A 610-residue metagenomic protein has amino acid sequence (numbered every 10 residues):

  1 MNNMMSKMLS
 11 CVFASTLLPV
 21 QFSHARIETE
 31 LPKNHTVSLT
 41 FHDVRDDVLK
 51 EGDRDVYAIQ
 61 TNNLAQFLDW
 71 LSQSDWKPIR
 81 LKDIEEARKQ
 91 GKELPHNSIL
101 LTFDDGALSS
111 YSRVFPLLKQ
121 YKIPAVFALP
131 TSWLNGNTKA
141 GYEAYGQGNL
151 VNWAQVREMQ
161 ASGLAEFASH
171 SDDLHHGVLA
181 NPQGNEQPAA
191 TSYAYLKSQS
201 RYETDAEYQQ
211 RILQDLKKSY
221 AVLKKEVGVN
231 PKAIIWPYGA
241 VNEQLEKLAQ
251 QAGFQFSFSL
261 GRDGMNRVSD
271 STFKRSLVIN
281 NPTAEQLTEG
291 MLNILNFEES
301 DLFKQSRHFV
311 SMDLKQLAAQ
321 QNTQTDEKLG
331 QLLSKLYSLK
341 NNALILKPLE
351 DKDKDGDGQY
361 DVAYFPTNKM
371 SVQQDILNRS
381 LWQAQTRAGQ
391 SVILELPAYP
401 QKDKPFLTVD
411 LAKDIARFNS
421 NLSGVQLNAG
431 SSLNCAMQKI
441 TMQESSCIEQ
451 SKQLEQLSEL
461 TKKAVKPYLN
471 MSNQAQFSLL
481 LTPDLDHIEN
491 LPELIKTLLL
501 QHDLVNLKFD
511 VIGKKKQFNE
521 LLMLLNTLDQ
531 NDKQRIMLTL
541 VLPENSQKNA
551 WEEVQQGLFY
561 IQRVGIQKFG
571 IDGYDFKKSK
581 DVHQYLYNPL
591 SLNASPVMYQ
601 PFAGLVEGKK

Functional and structural regions predicted by a protein language model:
V44, S98, K119-A240, F273: Metal-dependent polysaccharide deacetylase catalytic core of the NodB/CE4 family, i.e., the active-site-bearing domain
G52-K77, L81-E166, L174-H176, N341 (+2 more regions): Active-site beta->alpha N-cap acidic-glycine motif
N63-I79, E327-K354, D414-V425, T497-K508 (+1 more regions): Catalytic domains of carbohydrate-active enzymes, especially glycoside hydrolases
W76-E86, L94, N135, L339-Q374: Aromatic-lined carbohydrate-binding/catalytic grooves of carbohydrate-active enzymes
L100-D105, I345-K352, D410-C447, N506-F509: Active-site groove signature of glycoside hydrolases
G141-Y145, K304-T323, N378-W382, S391-S420 (+1 more regions): Active-site-adjacent "subsite" loops/lids of carbohydrate-active enzymes
L260, G264, K496, Q501-E520 (+2 more regions): Substrate-binding cleft of secreted/luminal carbohydrate-active enzymes
G389-P405, E455-N490, D532-N545: Aromatic-lined carbohydrate-recognition surfaces of secreted/lumenal glycan-active proteins
